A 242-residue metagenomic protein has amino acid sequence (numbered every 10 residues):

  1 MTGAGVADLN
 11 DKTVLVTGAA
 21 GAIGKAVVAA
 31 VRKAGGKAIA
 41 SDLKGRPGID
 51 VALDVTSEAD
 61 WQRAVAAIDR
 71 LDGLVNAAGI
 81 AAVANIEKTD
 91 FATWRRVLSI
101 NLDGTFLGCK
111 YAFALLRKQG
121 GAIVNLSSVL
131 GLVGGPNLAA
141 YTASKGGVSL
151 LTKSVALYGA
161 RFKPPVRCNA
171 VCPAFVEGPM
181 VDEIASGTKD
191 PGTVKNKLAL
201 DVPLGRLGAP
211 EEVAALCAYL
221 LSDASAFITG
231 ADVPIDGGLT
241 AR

Functional and structural regions predicted by a protein language model:
T2-G5, V133, A218, T229-R242: Short C-terminal tail/terminal secondary-structure segment of NAD(P)H-dependent dehydrogenase/reductase domains
N85-I86, T93-L98, V194, L198: Substrate-binding pocket helix/loop in short-chain dehydrogenase/reductase
C109, S144, T152: Active-site helix of classical SDR
A114, L157-R161, A226: Alpha-helical segment proximal to the catalytic Tyr-Lys
S128: Residue(s) in the substrate-gating loop at a strand-loop-helix junction that position the organic substrate next
A160-R167, I228-G230: Short, small/polar-rich loop/turn modules that mediate ligand/substrate recognition or access, typified
A170, G192-A224, I228, G237: C-terminal helical subdomain
